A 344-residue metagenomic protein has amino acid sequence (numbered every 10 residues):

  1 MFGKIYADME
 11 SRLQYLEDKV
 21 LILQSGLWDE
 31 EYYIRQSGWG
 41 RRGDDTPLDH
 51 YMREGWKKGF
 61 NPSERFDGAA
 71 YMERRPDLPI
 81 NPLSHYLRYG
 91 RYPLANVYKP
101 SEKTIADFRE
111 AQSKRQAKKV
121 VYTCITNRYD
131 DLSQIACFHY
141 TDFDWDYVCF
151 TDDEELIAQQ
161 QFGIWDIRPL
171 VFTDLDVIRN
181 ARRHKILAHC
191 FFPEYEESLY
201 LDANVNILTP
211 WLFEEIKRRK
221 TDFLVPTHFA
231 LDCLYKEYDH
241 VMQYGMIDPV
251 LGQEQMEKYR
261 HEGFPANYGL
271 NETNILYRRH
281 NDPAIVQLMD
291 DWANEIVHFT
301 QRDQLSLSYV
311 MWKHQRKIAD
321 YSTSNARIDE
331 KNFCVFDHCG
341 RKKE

Functional and structural regions predicted by a protein language model:
F2-A111: Charge-rich, low-complexity intrinsically disordered regions
P82, A117, F143, K185 (+1 more regions): Residues that flank catalytic or metal-binding motifs in active/ligand-binding sites
P100-A181, P193-E194, H298-Q301, K313-Q315 (+1 more regions): N-terminal anchoring/stem segment of glycosyltransferases
V121, Y147, H189, N204 (+3 more regions): A residue-level signal for conserved active-site and pocket-lining positions in enzyme catalytic cores
Y122-I125, F150-D152, L201-A203, T209-P210 (+3 more regions): Short His-Asn-centered micro-motif
L132, D142-R182, L208-T221, K236-D239 (+3 more regions): Core catalytic alpha/beta fold that binds nucleotide/phospho-ligands
I186-M242: GT-A fold catalytic core of metal-dependent nucleotide-sugar glycosyltransferases, centered on the diacidic
I247-K343: Catalytic core and acceptor-binding pocket of nucleotide-sugar-dependent glycosyltransferases
